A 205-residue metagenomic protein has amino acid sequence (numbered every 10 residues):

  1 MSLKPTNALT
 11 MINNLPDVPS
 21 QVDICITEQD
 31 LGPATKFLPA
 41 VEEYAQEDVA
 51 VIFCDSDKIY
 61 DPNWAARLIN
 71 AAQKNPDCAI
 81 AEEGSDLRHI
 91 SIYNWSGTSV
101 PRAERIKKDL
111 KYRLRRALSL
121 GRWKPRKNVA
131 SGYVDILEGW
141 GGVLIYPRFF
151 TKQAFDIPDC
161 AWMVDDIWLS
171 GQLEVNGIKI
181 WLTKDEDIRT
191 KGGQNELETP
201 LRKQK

Functional and structural regions predicted by a protein language model:
M1-P5, S85-L87, E186-D187: Short beta-alpha junction loops
S2-V49: Active-site-proximal specificity loops/subdomain of glycosyltransferases
A8-I12, S91-W95, N195: Short aromatic-enriched loop/helix-cap "lid" or pocket-rim segments at secondary-structure transitions that line
E47-I59: Short beta-strand-to-loop acidic/aromatic patch adjacent to the donor-nucleotide binding site
E47-V49, P76, I178: Short coil/turn segments at beta-strand junctions that form active-site/ligand-binding loops
S56, I145, D165: A conserved hydrophobic position in a structured secondary element of the catalytic/binding core that shapes
I59-I157: Conserved catalytic core of nucleotide-sugar-dependent glycosyltransferases
D156-K205: C-terminal catalytic/acceptor-binding lobe
